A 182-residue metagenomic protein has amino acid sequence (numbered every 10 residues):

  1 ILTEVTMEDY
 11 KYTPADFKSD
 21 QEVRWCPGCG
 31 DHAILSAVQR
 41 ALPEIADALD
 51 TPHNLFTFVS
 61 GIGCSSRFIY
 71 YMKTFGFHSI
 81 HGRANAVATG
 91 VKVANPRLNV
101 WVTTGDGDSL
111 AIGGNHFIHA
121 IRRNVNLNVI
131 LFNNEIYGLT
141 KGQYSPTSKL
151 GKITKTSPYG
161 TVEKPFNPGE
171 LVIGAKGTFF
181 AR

Functional and structural regions predicted by a protein language model:
I1-T6: Short, Lys/Arg-enriched N-terminal segments with co-localized hydrophobic residues within the first ~10-30 amino acids
K11, A15-I80: Active-site diphosphate/adenylate-binding microenvironment
T13, R97, S145-R182: Conserved thiamine diphosphate
G30-A37, H53, G82, A86 (+4 more regions): Conserved active-site and cofactor/substrate-binding residues in soluble primary-metabolism enzymes
F56-F58, L98-W101, N126-I130, E170 (+1 more regions): Structural motif
F56-G63, R67, N134-T140, P165 (+1 more regions): Core alpha/beta catalytic barrel or barrel-like domain that forms the active/cofactor pocket in diverse metabolic
I62-I136: Thiamine diphosphate
G114-I121, L139-K152, L171: Active-site-proximal loop->helix
